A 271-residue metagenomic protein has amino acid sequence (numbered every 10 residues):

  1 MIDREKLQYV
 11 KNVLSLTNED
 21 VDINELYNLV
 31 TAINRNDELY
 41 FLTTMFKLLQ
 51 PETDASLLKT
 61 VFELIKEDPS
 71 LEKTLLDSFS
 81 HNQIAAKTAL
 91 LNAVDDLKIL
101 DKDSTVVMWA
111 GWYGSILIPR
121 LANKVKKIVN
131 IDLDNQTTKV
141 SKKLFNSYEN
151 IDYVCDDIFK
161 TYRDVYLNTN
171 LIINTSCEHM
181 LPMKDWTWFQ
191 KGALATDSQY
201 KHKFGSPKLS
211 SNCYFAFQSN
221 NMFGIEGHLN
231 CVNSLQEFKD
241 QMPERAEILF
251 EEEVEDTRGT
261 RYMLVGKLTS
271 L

Functional and structural regions predicted by a protein language model:
I2-D101: S-adenosyl-L-methionine
D101-Y113: Conserved class I S-adenosyl-L-methionine
D103, N168-T169: Local beta-strand N-terminus motif with an aromatic residue
Y113-K124: Conserved SAM-binding loop of SAM-dependent methyltransferases across substrates and taxa, primarily the Class I
K127-D132: Conserved SAM-binding motif I beta-strand of class I
Q136-Y166: S-adenosyl-L-methionine
T169-K184: A short SAM/SAH-binding and catalytic strip from SAM-dependent methyltransferases
M183-L264: C-terminal substrate-binding/active-site "lid" region of AdoMet-derived donor-dependent transferases
